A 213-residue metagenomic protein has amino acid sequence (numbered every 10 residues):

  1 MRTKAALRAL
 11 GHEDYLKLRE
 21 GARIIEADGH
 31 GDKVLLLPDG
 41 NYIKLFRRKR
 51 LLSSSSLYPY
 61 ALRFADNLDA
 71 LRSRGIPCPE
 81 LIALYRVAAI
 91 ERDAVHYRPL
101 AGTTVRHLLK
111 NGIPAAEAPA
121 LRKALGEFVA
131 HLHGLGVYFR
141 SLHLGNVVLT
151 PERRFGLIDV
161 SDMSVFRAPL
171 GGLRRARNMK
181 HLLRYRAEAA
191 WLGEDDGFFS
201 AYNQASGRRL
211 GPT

Functional and structural regions predicted by a protein language model:
M1-R2, P79: Broad phosphate/nucleotide-binding scaffolds in NTP-utilizing and phosphate-metabolizing enzymes
L10-V105, A124, A130-L135: Conserved ATP-binding subdomain of kinase catalytic cores across diverse folds
A94-P99, R154-V160: A short beta-strand motif that forms the metal-chelation/ATP-contact edge of phosphoryl-transfer active sites
V105-P114: AlphaC helix of the protein kinase catalytic domain
A118-R122: Short alpha-helical scaffold element within the canonical Hanks-type protein kinase domain
G136, S141, D159: Conserved catalytic-loop position in the HRD/HxD motif
L142-L149: Hydrophobic residue at the +6 position relative to the catalytic HRD Asp in the kinase catalytic loop
G156-T213: C-lobe/activation-segment region of protein kinase-like
